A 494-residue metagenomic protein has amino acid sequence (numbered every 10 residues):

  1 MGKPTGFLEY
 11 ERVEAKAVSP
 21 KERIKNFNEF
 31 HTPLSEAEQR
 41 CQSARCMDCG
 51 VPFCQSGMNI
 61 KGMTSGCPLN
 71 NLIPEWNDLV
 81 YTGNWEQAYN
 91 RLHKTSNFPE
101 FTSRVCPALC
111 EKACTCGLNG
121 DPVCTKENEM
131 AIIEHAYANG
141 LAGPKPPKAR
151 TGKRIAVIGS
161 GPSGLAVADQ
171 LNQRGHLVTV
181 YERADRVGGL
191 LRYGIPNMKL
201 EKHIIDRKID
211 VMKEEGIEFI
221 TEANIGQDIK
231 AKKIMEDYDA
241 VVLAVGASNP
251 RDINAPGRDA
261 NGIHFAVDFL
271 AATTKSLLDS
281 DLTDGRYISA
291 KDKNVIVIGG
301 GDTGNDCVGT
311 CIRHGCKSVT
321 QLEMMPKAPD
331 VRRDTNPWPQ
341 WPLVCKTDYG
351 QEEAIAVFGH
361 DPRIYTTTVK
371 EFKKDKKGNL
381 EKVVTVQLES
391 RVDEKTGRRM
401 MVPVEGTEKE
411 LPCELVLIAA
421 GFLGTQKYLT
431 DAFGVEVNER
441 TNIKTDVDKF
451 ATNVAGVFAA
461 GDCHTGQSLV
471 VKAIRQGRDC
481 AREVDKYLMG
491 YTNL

Functional and structural regions predicted by a protein language model:
T5-T32, R40-A44, G57, P68-T82 (+9 more regions): Beta1-alpha1 glycine-rich phosphate/pyrophosphate-binding loop at the start of Rossmann-like nucleotide-binding domains
K25-E38, M63-S65, L69-R104, A108 (+2 more regions): Ferredoxin-type iron-sulfur electron-transfer modules in oxidoreductases and energy-metabolism complexes
A131-A149, R207-Q227, P250-H314, V437-D448 (+1 more regions): Glycine-rich dinucleotide-binding loop and its adjacent helix/turn
A149, R154-I158, D206-A255, K370-T385 (+3 more regions): Feature captures the FAD/FMN-dependent oxidoreductase FAD-binding
G159-P162, G299-G301, D462: Glycine-rich Rossmann-fold phosphate-binding loop(s) that bind the pyrophosphate of adenine dinucleotide cofactors
N261-D292, V392-Q467: FAD-site-proximal beta/loop scaffold in flavoenzymes
G304-C307, H314, C463-Y491: A conserved FAD-binding loop/helix module that cradles the flavin
D330-T335, D485-L494: Active-site-proximal substrate-binding core of FAD-dependent oxidoreductases
